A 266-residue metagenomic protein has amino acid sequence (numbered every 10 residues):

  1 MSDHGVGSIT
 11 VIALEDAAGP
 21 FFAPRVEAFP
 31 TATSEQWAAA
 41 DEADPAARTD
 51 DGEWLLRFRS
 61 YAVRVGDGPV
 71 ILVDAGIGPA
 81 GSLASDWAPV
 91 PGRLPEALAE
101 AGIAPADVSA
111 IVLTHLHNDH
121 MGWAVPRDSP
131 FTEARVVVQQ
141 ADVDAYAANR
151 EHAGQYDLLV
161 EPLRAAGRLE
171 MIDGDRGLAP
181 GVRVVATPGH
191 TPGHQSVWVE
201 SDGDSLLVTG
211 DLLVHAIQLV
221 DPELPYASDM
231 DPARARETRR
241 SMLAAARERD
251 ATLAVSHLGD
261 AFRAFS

Functional and structural regions predicted by a protein language model:
S2-E100, S196-G210, H215: Conserved beta-strand hairpin/beta-sheet module of binuclear metal-dependent hydrolase folds, prominently
D50-W54, V185-H190: Short Gly/Pro-enriched turn/cap motifs at secondary-structure boundaries
I71-V73, V112, V136, L206-V208 (+1 more regions): Residue-level marker for buried hydrophobic side chains located in beta-strands that build the well-ordered beta-sheet
D74, H115, H190: Conserved G/P- and acidic residue-centered "switch" motifs that form tight phosphate/ATP-binding loops in soluble
P79-G81, D144, V160-P162, D175-G177 (+2 more regions): Metallo-beta-lactamase
P89-I103, D107, E133-A186, R234-D250: Metallo-beta-lactamase
V108-D119: Metallo-beta-lactamase
R127-E133: Short, conserved loop/helix-junction motifs that constitute active-site signature segments in enzyme catalytic cores
